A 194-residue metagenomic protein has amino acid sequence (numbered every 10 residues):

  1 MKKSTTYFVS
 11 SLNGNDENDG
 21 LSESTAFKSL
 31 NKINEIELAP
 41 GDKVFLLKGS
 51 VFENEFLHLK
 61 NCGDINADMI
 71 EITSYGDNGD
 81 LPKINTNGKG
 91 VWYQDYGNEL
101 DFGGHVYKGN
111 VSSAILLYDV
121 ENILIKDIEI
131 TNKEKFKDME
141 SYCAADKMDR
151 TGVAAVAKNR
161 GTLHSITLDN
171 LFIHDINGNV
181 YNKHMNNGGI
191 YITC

Functional and structural regions predicted by a protein language model:
S4, G41, F52-N54, A67-M69 (+4 more regions): Surface-exposed or flexible loop/turn and strand-edge residues in extracellular/cell-surface modules
T6, G41-K43, G49, M69 (+4 more regions): Detector for repetitive beta-architecture
V9-L47: Acidic Gly/Asp/Thr-rich repetitive segments characteristic of extracellular carbohydrate-active and adhesion proteins
L12-E17, G49-F52, Y75-G79, I130: Acidic glycine-/aspartate-rich tracts in secreted/extracellular proteins
N31-E37, F52-G63, K83-N85: Short, T/G/N/S-enriched strand-turn elements that build extracellular solenoid repeat scaffolds
F45, H58, E71-T73, N85 (+5 more regions): Extracellular beta-strand solenoid repeats
G63-D146, F172-N177, Y181: Right-handed parallel beta-helix/beta-spiral solenoid domain characteristic of secreted/periplasmic
H174-C194: Solenoidal tandem-repeat scaffolds enriched in leucines and small polar residues
